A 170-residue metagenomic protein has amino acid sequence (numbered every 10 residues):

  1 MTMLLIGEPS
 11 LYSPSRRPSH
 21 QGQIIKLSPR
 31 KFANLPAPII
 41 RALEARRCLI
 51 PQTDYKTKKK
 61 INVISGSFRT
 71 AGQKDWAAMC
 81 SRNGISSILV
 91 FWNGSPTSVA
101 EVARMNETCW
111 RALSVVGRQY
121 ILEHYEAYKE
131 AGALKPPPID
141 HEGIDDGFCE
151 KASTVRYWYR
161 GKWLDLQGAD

Functional and structural regions predicted by a protein language model:
M1-P38, M105-D170: Acidic, small-residue rich beta-repeat scaffolds with periodic aromatic anchors
L27-T57: Short, non-transmembrane alpha-helical segments in secretory-pathway proteins
K59-G66, W76-A78: N-terminal post-signal-peptidase region of extra-cytosolic proteins
V63-A71, N93: Acidic, divalent-cation-chelating loop motifs in proteins
T70-C80, P136-D145: Acidic/hydrophobic-patterned starts of short beta strands in beta-sheet-rich repeat architectures
M79-S81, H124-Y125: Beta-strand C-termini and the immediately following turn/loop, strongest in propeller blades
G84-V90, S153-V155: Structural motif
V90-N106: Extracellular C-terminal loop/segment signatures of secreted glycoproteins
